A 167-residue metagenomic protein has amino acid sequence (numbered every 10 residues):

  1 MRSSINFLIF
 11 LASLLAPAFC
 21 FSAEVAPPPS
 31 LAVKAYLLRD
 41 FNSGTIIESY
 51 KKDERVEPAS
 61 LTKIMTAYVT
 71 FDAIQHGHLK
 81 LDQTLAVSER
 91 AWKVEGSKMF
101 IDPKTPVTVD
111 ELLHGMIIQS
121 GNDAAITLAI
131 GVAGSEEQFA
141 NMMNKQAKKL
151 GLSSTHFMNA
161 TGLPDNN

Functional and structural regions predicted by a protein language model:
M1-I9: Bacterial N-terminal signal peptides that target proteins for export
A12-S13: Classical Sec-dependent N-terminal signal peptides that target proteins to the secretory pathway
P17-A18: N-terminal signal peptide c-region/cleavage motif recognized by signal peptidases
S22-N167: Active-site-adjacent loops and short helices of periplasmic peptidoglycan-processing enzymes
